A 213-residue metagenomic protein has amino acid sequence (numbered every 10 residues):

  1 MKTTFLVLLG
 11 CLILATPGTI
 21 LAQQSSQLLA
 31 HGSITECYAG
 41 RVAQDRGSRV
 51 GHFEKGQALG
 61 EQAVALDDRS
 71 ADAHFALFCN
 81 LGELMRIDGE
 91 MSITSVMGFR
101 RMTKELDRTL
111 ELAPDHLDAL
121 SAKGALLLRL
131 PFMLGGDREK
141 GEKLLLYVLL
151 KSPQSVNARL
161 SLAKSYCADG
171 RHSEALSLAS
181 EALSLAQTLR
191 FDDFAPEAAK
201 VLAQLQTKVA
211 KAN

Functional and structural regions predicted by a protein language model:
M1-T4: Positively charged n-region of N-terminal signal peptides that target proteins for export
V7-T16: Bacterial N-terminal signal peptides
T16-A22: Sec/Tat signal peptide C-region and signal peptidase I cleavage site
S26-A30, I34-C37, F75, S121 (+1 more regions): Alpha-helical tetratricopeptide repeat
I34-Q62, L77-R108, L112-D115, A122-S152 (+1 more regions): Short coil/linker segments at helix-helix boundaries
A168, E174-N213: Terminal, low-structured helical/coil segments at or just beyond the last alpha-helical repeat
